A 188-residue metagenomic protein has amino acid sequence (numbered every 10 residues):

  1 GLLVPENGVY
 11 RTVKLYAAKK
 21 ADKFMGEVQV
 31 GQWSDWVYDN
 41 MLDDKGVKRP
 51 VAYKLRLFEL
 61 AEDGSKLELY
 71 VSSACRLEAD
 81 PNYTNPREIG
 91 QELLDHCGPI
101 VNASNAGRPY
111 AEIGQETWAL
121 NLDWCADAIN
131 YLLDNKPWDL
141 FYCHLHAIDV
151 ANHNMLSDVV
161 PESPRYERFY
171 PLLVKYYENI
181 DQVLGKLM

Functional and structural regions predicted by a protein language model:
G1-S163: His/Asp/Glu-rich, glycine-adjacent segments that coordinate divalent cations and/or stabilize oxyanion chemistry on
F169-L173: Extracellular loop and loop/strand-boundary signature of outer-membrane beta-barrel proteins
K175-M188: Metal-dependent active-site segment of extracytoplasmic phospho-/sulfohydrolases and closely related
